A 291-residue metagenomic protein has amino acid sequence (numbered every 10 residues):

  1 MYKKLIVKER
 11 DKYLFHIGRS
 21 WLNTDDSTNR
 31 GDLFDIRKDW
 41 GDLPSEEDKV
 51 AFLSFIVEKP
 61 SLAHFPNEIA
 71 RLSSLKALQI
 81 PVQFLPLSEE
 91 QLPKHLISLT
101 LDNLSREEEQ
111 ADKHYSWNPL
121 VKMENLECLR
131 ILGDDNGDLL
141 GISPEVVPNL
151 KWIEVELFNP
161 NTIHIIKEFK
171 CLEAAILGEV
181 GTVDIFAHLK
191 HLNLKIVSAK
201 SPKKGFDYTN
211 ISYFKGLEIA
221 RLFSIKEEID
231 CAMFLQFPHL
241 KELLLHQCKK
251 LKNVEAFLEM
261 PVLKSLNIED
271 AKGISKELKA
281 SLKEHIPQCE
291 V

Functional and structural regions predicted by a protein language model:
K3-D11, F15: N-terminal basic/disordered segments at the start of proteins
I6, P44-S45: Residues that cap or delimit alpha-helices
K12-D42, A51-F65, S74-L87, Q91 (+9 more regions): Concave beta-strand-loop units of leucine-rich repeat
